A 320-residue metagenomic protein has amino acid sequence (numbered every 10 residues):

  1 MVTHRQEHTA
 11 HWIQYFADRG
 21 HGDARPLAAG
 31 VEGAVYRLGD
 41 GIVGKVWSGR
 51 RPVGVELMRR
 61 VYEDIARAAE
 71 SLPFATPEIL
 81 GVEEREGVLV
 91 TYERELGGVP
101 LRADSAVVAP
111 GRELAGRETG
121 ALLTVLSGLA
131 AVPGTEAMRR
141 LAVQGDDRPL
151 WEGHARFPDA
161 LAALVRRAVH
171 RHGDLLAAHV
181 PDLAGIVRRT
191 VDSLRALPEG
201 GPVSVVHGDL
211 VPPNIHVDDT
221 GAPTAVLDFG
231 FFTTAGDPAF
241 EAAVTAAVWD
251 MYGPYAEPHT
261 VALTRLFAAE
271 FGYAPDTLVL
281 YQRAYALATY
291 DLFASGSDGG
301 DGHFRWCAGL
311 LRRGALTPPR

Functional and structural regions predicted by a protein language model:
H4-R19, R112-G116, A131-G208, D218-D219 (+3 more regions): An alpha-helical support segment within catalytic cores of ATP-dependent transferases
G20-G22, L38-V43, G221, G272-A274: Short glycine/proline-enriched coil/turn segments at helix->beta-strand junctions
R25-P149: ATP-binding pocket architecture of kinase catalytic cores
G39, V88, G201-V203, A222: Conserved catalytic motifs of the protein kinase core domain
A66-A69, E83, V99, L126-A137 (+7 more regions): A general structural signal marking secondary-structure boundaries and capping sites
V203-V205, V211-P212, V217-A262: Active-site Asp-x-Gly
F240-Y273, R283-G300: Active-site activation/catalytic loop segments of kinase-like enzymes and analogous catalytic loops in related
Y273-V279, A288-R320: Helical subdomain adjoining the active site within ATP-dependent kinase catalytic cores
